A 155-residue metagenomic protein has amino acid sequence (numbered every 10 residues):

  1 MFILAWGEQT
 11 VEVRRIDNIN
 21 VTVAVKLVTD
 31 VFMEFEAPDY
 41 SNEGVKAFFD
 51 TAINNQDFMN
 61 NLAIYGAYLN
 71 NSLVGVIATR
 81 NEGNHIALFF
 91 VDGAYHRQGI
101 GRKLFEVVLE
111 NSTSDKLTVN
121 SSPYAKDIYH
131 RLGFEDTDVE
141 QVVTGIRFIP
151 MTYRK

Functional and structural regions predicted by a protein language model:
V11-K26: A short beta-loop-alpha structural element at the N-terminal edge of CoA-dependent acyl/N-acetyltransferase catalytic
T29-N54: Conserved GNAT-fold acetyl-CoA-binding loop/helix
L62-G75: Conserved beta-hairpin
E82-G93: Conserved acetyl-CoA binding element of GNAT-fold acetyltransferases
V91, R97-E110: Conserved acetyl-CoA-binding loop-helix of GNAT-fold acetyltransferases
R102, P123-F148: Conserved active-site alpha-helix within GNAT-family acetyltransferase domains
N111-Y124: Conserved GNAT acetyl-CoA-binding A-motif
